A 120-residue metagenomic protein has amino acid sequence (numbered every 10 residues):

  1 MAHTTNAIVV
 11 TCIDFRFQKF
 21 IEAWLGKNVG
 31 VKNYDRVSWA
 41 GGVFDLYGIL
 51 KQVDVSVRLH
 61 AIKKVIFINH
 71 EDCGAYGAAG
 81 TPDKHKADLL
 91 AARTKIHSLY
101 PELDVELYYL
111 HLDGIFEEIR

Functional and structural regions predicted by a protein language model:
M1-A7, C12-F15, K27, A40-I49 (+2 more regions): Divalent-metal-activated hydrolytic enzyme cores
R16-F20: Short N-terminal binding/cap micro-motifs at the start of the first secondary-structure element
E22-V29: Short Gly/aromatic-enriched secondary-structure transition segments
K32-G42: A short beta-strand-loop structural module common to alpha/beta enzyme folds
I68-N69: Ordered, amphipathic secondary-structure segments that act as subunit-interaction surfaces in large macromolecular
